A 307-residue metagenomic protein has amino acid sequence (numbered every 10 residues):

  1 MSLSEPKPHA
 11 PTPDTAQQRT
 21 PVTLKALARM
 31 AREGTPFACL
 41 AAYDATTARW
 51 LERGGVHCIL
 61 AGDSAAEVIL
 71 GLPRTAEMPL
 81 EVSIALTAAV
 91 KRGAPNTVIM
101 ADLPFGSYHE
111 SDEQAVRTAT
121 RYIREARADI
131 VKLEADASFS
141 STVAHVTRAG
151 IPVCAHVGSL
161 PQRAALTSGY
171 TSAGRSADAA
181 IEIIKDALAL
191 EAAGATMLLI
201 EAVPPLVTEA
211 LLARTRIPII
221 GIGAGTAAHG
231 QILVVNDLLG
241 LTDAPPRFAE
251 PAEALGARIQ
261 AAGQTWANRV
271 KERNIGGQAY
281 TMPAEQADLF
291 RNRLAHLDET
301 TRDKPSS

Functional and structural regions predicted by a protein language model:
S2-S307: Alpha/beta enzyme core
